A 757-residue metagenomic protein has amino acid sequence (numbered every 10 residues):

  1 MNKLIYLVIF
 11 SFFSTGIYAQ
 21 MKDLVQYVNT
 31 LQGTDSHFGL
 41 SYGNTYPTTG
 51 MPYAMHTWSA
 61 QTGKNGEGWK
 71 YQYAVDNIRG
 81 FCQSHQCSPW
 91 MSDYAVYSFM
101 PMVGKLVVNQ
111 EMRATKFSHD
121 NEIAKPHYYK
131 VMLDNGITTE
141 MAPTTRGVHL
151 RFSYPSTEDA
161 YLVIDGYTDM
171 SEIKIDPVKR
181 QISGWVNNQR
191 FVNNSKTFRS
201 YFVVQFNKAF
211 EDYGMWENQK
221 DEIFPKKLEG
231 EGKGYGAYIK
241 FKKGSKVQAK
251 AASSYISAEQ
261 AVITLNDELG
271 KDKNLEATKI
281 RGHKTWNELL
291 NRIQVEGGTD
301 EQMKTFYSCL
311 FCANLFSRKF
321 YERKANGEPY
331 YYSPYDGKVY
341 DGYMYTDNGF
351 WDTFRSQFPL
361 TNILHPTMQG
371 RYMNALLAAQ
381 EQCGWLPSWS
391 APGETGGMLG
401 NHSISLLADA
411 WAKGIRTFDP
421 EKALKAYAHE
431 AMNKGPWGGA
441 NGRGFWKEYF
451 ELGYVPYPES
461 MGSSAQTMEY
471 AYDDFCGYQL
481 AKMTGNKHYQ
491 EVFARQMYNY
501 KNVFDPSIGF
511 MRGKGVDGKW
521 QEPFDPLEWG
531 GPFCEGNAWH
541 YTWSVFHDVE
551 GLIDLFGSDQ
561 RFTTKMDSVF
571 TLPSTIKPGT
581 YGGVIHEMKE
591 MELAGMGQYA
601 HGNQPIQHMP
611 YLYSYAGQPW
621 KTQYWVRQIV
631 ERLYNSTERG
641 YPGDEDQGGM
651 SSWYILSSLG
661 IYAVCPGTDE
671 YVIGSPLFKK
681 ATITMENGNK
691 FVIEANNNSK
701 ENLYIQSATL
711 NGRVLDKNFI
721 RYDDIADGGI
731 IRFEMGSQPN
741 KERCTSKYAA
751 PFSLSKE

Functional and structural regions predicted by a protein language model:
M1-M21: Bacterial Sec-dependent N-terminal signal peptides
Q20-F358, N362-S405, W411-M468, Q479-N502 (+9 more regions): Accessory carbohydrate-recognition regions in carbohydrate-active enzymes
E469-D473: Hydrophobic, small-residue-rich alpha-helical packing segments that form membrane-like cores
Y704: Extracellular attachment/recognition segments
